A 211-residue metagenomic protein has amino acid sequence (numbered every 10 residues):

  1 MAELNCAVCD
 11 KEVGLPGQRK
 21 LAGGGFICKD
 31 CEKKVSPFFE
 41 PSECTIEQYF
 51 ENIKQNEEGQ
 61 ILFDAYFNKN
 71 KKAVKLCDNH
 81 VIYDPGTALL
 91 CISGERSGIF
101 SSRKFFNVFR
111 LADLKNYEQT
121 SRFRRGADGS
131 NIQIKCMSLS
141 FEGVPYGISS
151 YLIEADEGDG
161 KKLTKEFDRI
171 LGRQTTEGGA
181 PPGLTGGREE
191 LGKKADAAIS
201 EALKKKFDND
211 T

Functional and structural regions predicted by a protein language model:
A2-N5, G24: Short metal-coordination and nucleic-acid-contact micro-motifs, chiefly zinc-binding Cys/His arrays
C6-D10, C28-C31: Short cysteine-rich clusters marking metal-coordination/redox-active sites
G14-A22: Canonical RING-type zinc finger of E3 ubiquitin-protein ligases
Q18, F26, V35-I99: Anionic N-terminal interaction surfaces
K33-F39, L163, T211: Long, charge-dense low-complexity segments
L76-D78, R103-K104, Q133-C136: Short, surface-exposed coil-to-beta transition loops
G86-I132: Phosphoinositide-binding peripheral membrane targeting modules
N116-T211: Acidic, Ser/Thr- and proline-rich intrinsically disordered linker/docking segments of eukaryotic scaffolds
